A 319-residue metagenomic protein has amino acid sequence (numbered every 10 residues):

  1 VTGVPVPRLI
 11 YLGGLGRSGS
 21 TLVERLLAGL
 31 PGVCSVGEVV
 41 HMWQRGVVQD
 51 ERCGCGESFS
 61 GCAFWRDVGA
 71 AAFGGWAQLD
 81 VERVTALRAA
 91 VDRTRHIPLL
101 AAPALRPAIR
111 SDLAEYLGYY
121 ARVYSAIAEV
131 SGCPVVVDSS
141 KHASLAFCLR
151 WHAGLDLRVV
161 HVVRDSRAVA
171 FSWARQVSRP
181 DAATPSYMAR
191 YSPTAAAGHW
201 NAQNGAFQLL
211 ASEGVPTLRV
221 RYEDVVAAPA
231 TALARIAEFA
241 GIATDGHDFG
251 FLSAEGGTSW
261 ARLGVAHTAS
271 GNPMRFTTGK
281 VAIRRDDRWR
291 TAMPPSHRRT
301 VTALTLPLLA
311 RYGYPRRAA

Functional and structural regions predicted by a protein language model:
V1-Y11, G16, R95-R106, S111-E115 (+3 more regions): PAPS-dependent sulfotransferases, especially Golgi type II membrane carbohydrate sulfotransferases
T2-G54: Gly/lys/ser-thr-rich phosphate-binding loops in alpha/beta enzymes that coordinate phosphoanhydride or phosphate groups
T2-V4, A114-S125, A143-L145, A153-I242: PAPS-dependent sulfotransferase catalytic domain
L9-I10, C133-V136, L157-R158: Short active-site oxyanion
G13, V137-S140, Y222: Short His-Asn-centered micro-motif
G19-V33, C148-G154, R219-G246, S259-P273 (+1 more regions): PAPS/PAP-binding and catalytic site of the sulfotransferase fold
V39-V136, P180-S186, A282: PAPS-dependent sulfation machinery
R45-D50, F171-R175, A232-L233, S259-G264: Short aromatic-enriched loop/helix-cap "lid" or pocket-rim segments at secondary-structure transitions that line
